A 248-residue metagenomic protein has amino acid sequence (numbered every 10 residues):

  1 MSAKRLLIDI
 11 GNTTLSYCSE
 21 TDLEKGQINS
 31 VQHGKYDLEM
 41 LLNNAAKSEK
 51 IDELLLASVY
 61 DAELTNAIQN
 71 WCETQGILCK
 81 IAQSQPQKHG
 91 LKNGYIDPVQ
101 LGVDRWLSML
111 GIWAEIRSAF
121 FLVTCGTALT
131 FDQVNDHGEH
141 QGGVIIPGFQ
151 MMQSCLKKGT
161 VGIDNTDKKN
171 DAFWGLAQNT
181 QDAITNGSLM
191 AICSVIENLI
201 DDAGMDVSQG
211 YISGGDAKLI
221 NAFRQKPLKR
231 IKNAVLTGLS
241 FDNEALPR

Functional and structural regions predicted by a protein language model:
M1-G26, I112, S118-H140, L156: Gly/Thr-rich phosphate-binding beta-strand-loop-beta motif of the actin/hexokinase/Hsp70
M1-K88: N-terminal glycine/serine-rich phosphate-binding loop of ATP-dependent small-molecule kinases, especially carbohydrate
K4-L6, I51-L54, A119, G204-G210 (+1 more regions): Short active-site oxyanion
L54-D61, C125-T127, S208-A217: Glycine-rich beta-strand-to-loop/alpha-helix junction loops that act as flexible
N70-I112: Glycine/small-residue-rich loop that forms an oxyanion/phosphate-binding "nest" at active or ligand-binding sites
S108, A114-R117, Q141-I184, D242 (+1 more regions): Glycine-rich phosphate-binding loop plus the immediately following alpha-helix
A172-Q209, D216, I220-N221, P227: Adenine-nucleotide phosphate-binding core of ATP-dependent small-molecule kinases
L228-R248: Glycine-rich phosphate-binding/hydrolytic loop that grips phosphoryl groups
